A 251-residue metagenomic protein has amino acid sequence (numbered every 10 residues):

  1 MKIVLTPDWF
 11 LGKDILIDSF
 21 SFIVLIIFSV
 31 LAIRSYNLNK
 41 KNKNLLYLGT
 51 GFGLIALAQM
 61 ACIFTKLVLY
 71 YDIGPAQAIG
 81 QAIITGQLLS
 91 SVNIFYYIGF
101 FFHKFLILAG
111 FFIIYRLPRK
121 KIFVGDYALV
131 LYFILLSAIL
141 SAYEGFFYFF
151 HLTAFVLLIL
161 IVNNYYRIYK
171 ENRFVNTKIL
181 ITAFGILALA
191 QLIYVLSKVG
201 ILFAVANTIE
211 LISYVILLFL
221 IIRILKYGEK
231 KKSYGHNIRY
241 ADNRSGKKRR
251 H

Functional and structural regions predicted by a protein language model:
M1-L25, Y96, Y143-L152: Hydrophobic transmembrane alpha-helical segments in integral membrane proteins
F20-A32, N44-I79, I179-S197: Hydrophobic alpha-helical transmembrane segments of multi-pass membrane proteins
I26-K40, L45, C62-D126, V162 (+2 more regions): Internal transmembrane alpha-helix with an interfacial aromatic "cap," most often the third helix
N39-F52, R119-L129, N172-A183, S233: Membrane-interfacial loop-to-transmembrane alpha-helix junctions, especially the N-terminal start
I98-S141, H236-D242, G246-H251: The cytoplasmic-loop to transmembrane-helix boundary for the fourth helix
H103-L106, Y148-V162: Generic alpha-helical transmembrane segments
A138-H151, L196-F203: Membrane-interface helix caps and helix-loop-helix hairpins in membrane proteins
I161-H251: C-terminal transmembrane-bundle signature of multipass membrane proteins, characterized by strong activation on
